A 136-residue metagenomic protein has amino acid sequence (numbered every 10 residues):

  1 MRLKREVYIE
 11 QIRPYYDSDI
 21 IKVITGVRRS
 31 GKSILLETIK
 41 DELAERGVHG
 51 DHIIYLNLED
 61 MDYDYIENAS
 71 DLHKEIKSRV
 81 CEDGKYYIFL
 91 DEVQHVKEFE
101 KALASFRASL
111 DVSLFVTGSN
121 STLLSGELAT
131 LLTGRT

Functional and structural regions predicted by a protein language model:
M1-T136: Phosphate-binding site recognition
